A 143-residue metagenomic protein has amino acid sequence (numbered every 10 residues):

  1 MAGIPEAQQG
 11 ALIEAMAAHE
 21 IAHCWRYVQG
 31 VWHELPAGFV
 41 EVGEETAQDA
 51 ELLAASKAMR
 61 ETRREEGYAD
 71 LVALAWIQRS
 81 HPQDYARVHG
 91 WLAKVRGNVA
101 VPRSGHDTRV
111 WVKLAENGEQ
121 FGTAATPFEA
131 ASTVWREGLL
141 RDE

Functional and structural regions predicted by a protein language model:
M1-E14, I21, Y27: Active-site scaffold of zinc-dependent metalloenzymes
Q8-Q9, Q29, Q48, Q78 (+2 more regions): Residue-identity detector for glutamine
A11-H19, R63-L74: A structural signal for well-ordered alpha-helical segments within the folded catalytic domains of diverse enzymes
E20-A37, Y68, A75-W76, H81: Catalytic Zn2+-binding segment of zinc metalloproteases
Y27-E66: Post-HEXXH active-site segment of zinc metalloproteases
A55-S56, R60-T62, L71-E143: Long, well-structured alpha-helical subdomains associated with metal-dependent extracellular/ecto-lumenal hydrolases
